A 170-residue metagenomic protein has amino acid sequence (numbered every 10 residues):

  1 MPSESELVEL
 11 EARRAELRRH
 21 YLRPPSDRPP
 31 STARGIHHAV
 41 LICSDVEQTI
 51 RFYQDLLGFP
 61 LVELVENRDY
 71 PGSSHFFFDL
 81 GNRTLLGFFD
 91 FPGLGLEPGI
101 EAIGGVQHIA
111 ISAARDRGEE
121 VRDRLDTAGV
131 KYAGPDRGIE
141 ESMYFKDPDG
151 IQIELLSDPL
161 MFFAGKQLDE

Functional and structural regions predicted by a protein language model:
M1-P29, R122-E170: Vicinal oxygen chelate
R23-P25, E63-L64, G72, G93-P98: A short, acidic/glycine-rich surface segment
G35-S44, F76-G81, E97-R124, E141-I151: Vicinal oxygen chelate
I42-L85: Core segments of cupin and vicinal oxygen chelate
R51, D55, E119-D123, T127: Replace "anionic and nucleotidyl ligands
L85-F88, E154-L155: Short glycine-/small-residue motifs
